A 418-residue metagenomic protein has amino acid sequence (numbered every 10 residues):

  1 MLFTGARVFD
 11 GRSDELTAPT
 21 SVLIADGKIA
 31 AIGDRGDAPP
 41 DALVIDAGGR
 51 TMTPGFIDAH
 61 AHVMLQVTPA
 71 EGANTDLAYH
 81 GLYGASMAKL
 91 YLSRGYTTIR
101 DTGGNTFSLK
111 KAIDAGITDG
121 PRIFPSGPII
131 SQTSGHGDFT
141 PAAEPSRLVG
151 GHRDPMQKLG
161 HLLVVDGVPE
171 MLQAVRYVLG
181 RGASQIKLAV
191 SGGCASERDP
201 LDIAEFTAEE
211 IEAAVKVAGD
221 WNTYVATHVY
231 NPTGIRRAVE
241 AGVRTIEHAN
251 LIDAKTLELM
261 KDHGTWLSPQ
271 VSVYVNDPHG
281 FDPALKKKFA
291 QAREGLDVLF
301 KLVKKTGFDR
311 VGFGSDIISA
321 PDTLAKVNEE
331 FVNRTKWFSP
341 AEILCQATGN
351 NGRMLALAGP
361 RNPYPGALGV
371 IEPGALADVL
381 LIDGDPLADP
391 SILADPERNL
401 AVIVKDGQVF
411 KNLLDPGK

Functional and structural regions predicted by a protein language model:
A6, R361-N362, A367-K418: C-terminal cap of metal-dependent C-N hydrolases
V8, R12-T53, G72: Histidine-rich, glycine-flanked metal-binding segment
R50-A115, T133-A142, E209, A241: Metal-associated gating/positioning segment near the N- to mid-region
G55-A61, I99, I123-G127, I186-L188 (+4 more regions): Hydrophobic faces of well-ordered beta-strands that scaffold small-molecule active sites in alpha/beta enzyme cores
V67-A70, K111, I235-A241, V273-L285 (+4 more regions): Histidine/acidic-residue-rich catalytic or RNA/ligand-binding cores of hydrolases and nuclease-related proteins
L77, S126, T133, A189-V298 (+2 more regions): Active-site core of metal-dependent hydrolases
N105, D114-R237: Histidine/acidic-residue-rich, glycine-tolerant segments that coordinate divalent metal ions
D220, E294-P386: His/Asp/Glu-enriched, well-ordered alpha-helical/loop segment that forms or immediately abuts the divalent-metal
